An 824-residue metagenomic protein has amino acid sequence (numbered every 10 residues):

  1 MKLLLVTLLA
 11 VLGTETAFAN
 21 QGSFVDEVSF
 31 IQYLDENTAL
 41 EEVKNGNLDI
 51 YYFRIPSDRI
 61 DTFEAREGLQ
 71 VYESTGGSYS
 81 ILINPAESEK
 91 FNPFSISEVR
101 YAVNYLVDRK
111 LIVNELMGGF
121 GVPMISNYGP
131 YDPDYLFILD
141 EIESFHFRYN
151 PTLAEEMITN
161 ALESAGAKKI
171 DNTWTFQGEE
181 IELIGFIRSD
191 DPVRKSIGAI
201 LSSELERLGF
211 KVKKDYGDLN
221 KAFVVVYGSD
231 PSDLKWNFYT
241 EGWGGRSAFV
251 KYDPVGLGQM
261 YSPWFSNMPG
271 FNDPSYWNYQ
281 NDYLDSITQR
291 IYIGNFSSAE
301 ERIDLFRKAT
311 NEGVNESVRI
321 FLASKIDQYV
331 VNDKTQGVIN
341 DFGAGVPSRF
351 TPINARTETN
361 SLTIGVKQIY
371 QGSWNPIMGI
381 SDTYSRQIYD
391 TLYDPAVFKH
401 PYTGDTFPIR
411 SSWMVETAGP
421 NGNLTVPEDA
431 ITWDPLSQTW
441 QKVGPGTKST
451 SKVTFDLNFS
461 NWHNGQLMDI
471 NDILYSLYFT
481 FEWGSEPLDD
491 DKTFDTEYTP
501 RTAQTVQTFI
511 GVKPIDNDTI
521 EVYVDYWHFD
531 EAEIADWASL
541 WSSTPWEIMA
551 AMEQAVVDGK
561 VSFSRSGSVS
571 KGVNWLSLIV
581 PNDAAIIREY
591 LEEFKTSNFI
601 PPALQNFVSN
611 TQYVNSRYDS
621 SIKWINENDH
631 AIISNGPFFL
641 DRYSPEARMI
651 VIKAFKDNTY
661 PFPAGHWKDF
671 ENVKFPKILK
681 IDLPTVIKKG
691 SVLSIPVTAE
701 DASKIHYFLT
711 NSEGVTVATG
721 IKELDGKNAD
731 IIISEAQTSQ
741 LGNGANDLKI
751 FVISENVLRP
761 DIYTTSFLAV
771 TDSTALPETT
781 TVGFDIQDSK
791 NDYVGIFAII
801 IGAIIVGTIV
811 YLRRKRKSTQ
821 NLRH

Functional and structural regions predicted by a protein language model:
A19-D26, D58-R59, A65, P93 (+16 more regions): Surface-exposed, Gly/Pro/Thr- and Asp/Glu-enriched linker/hinge segments that connect structured elements
N20-D61, K211, P663-K689, S694-P696: Ligand-site clamp/hinge motif
Q21-G22, Q32, R54-M157, T175-Q177 (+4 more regions): Local pocket/hinge segments that shape ligand/substrate recognition
A39-N47, K90-A102, L106, L424-D489: Aromatic- and charge-enriched surface segment that lines or borders ligand/interaction sites
E42-K44, L48-I55, E64, R207-S266 (+1 more regions): Periplasmic binding protein-like
S95-S203, R207, K308, N360-G365 (+4 more regions): Append "and occasionally in soluble cytosolic enzymes with long acidic Gly/Pro-rich linkers
Y101, V113-L116, K213-F223, Y252-N332 (+8 more regions): Extracytoplasmic/peripheral linker and loop segments enriched in polar/acidic and small residues with frequent Thr/Pro
G256, V331-G372, I380-Y384, F639-R642 (+4 more regions): Long beta-strand-rich cores associated with HINT superfamily self-processing modules
